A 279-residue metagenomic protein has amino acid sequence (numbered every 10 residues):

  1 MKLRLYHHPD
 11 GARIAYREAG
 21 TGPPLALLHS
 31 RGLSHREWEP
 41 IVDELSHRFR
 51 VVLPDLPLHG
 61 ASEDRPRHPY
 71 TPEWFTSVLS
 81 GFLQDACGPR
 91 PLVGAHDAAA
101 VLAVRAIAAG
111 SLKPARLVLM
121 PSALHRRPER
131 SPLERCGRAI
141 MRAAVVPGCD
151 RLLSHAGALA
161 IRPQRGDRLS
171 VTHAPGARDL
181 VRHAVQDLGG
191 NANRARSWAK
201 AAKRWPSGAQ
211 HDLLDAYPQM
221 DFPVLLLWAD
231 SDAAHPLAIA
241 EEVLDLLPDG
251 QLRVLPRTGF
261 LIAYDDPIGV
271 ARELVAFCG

Functional and structural regions predicted by a protein language model:
A12-A61: Conserved HGGG/HGGXW glycine-rich cap/lid loop of the alpha/beta-hydrolase fold
L53-A98, R130, R272: Active-site loop/oxyanion-hole signature of alpha/beta-hydrolase fold enzymes
L102-A106: Hydrolases whose catalytic domains are alpha/beta-hydrolase-1, hotdog thioesterase, or metallo-beta-lactamase-like
A108, A115-C149: Flexible "cap/lid" loop of the alpha/beta hydrolase fold
L119, P128, R151-Q219: Conserved alpha/beta-hydrolase catalytic His-Asp/Glu region
M220, L226-W228: Short beta-strand/loop motif that positions the catalytic acidic residue of the alpha/beta-hydrolase fold
A233-I239: Conserved alpha/beta-hydrolase "acid-adjacent" motif
G250-G279: Catalytic active-site module of serine/aspartate enzymes centered on a nucleophile-bearing elbow/loop
